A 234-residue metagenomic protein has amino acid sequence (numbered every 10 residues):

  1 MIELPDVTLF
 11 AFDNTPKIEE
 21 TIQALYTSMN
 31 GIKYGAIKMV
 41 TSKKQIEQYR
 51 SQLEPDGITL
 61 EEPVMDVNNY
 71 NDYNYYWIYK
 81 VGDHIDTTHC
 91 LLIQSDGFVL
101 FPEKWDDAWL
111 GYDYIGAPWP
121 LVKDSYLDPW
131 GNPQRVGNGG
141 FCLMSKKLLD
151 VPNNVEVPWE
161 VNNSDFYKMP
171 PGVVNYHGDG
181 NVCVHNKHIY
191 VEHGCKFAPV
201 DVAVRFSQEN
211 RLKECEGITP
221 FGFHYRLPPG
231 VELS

Functional and structural regions predicted by a protein language model:
M1-N74, V81-H89: N-terminal anchoring/stem segment of glycosyltransferases
F10, E54-D56, E61, V67-I78 (+6 more regions): Membrane-interface amphipathic segments in extracytoplasmic regions
F12, V40-S42, I93-Q94, A117-P118 (+1 more regions): Short His-Asn-centered micro-motif
I37, S95-D96, S145: Generic structural signal for small/hydrophobic residues in well-ordered secondary structure, especially within
Y49-R50, F101-K104, N153: Short glycine-/acidic-enriched loop or helix-start segments at secondary-structure transitions that form or flank
T87-V99: Short beta-strand-to-loop acidic/aromatic patch adjacent to the donor-nucleotide binding site
F98-W130: Conserved donor-nucleotide/metal-binding helix-loop-beta segment in metal-dependent transferases, i.e., the alpha-helix
Q134-S234: Catalytic core and acceptor-binding pocket of nucleotide-sugar-dependent glycosyltransferases
